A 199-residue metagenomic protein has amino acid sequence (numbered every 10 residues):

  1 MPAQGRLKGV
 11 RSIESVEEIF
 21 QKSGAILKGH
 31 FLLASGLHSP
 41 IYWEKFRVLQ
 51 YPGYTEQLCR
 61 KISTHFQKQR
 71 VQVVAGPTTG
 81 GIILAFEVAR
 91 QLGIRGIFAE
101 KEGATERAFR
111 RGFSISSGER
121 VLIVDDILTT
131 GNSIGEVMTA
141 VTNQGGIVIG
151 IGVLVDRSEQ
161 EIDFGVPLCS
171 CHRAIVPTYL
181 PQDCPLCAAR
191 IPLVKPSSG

Functional and structural regions predicted by a protein language model:
P2-I19, M138-G199: PRPP-dependent phosphoribosyltransferase catalytic core
P2-K68, G199: Active-site-facing substrate-recognition patch
I26-G29, A104-R111, E159: A short, acidic/glycine-rich surface segment
Y42, L84-L122, T130-N132, L186: Short, glycine/charge-rich flexible loops or terminal/linker lids adjacent to PRPP-binding catalytic cores
F66, V88-A89, V141, E161: A generic structural signal for well-ordered alpha-helical segments
Q69-T78: Short glycine-rich phosphate-binding loop at a beta-alpha junction
Q72, E119, I149: Conserved acidic residues
I127-M138: Acidic, divalent-metal-coordinating active-site segment for phosphoryl/phosphodiester hydrolysis, typified by short
